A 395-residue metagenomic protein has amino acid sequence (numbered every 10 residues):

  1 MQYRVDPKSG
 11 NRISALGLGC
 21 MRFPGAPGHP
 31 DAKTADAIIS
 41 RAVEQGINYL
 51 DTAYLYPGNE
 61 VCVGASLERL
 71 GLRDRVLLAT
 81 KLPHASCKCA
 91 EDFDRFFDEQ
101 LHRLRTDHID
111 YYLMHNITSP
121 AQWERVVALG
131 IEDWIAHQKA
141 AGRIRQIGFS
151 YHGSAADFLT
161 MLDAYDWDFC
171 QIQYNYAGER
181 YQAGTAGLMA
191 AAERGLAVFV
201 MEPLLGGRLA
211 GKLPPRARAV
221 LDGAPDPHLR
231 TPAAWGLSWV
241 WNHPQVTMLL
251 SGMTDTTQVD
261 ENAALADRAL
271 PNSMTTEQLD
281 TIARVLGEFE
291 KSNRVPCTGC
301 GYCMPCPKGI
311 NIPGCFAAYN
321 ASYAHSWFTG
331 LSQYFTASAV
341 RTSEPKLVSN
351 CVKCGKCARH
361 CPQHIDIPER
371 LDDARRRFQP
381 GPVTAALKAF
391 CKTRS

Functional and structural regions predicted by a protein language model:
M1-V76: N-terminal binding-site loop/beta-alpha segment at the start of enzyme catalytic domains that lines or forms
D6, L18, A35, A42 (+13 more regions): Conserved, mostly hydrophobic/aromatic
G19, A53-Y56, Y112-H115, S150 (+3 more regions): Conserved residues at the C-terminal ends of beta-strands
A26-P27, S40, E44, C87-L204 (+3 more regions): Glycine/proline-rich, positively charged, aromatic-decorated active-site loop/lid region on the catalytic face
I47-N48, L67, D166, A186-S395: Structured C-terminal cap/extension of enzyme domains
N48-Y54, R145-F149, Q171-I172, M248-L250 (+1 more regions): Short catalytic-loop micro-motif centered on adjacent basic/acidic residues
V61-T80, E132-A141, E193: Alpha-helix-loop-beta-strand connector modules within alpha/beta enzyme cores
D74-S86, Y112-H115: A short, structured active-site edge motif that brings together acidic residues
